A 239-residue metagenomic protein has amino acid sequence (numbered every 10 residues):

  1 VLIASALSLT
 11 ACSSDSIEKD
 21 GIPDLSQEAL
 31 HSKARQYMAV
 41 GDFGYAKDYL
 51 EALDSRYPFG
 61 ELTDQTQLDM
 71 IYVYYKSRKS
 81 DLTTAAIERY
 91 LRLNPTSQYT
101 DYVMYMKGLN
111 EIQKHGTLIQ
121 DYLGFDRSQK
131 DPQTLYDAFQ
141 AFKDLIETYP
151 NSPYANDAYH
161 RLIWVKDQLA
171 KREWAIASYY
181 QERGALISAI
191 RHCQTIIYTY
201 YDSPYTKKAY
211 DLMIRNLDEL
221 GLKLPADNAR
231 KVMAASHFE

Functional and structural regions predicted by a protein language model:
V1-C12: Sec-dependent bacterial lipoprotein signal peptides
A11-E239: Acidic, polar-rich low-complexity tracts and alpha-helical solenoid repeat scaffolds
